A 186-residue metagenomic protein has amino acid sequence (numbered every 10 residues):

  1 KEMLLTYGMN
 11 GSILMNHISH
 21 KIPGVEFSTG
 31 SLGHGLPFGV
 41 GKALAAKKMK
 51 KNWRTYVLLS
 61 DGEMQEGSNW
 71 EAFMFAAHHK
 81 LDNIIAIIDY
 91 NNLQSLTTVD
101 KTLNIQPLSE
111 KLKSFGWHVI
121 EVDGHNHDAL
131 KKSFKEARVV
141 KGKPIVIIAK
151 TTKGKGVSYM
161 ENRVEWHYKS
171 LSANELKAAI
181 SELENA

Functional and structural regions predicted by a protein language model:
K1-H78: Cofactor-binding active-site loop characterized by glycine-rich and histidine/acidic residues
K51-W53, D100-S133, E184: Conserved thiamine diphosphate
W53-V57, I84, K143-A149: Generic beta-sheet signal
E66-N91, V146-I148: A short alpha/beta connector and helix-capping loop motif
S68-W70, L96-D100, G156-N162: Short acidic, glycine/serine/threonine-rich loops at helix termini
H79-L112: Histidine/lysine/aspartate-rich catalytic loop segments that bind and position anionic ligands
N91-L93, H125, T152: Active-site beta-loop-alpha junctions enriched in small/polar residues
H127-A186: Glycine/aspartate-rich loop-and-adjacent alpha/beta segment that forms the canonical ThDP
